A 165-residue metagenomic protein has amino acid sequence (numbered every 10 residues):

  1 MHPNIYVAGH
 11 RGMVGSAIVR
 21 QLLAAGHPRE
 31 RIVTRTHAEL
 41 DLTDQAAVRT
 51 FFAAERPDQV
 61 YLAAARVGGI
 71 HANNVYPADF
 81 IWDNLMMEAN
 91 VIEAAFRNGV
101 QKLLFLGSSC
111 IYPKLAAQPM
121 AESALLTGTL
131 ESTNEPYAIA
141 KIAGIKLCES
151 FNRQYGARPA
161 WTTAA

Functional and structural regions predicted by a protein language model:
M1-A165: N-terminal Rossmann-like NAD(P)+-binding domain of SDR-like oxidoreductases, especially those catalyzing
